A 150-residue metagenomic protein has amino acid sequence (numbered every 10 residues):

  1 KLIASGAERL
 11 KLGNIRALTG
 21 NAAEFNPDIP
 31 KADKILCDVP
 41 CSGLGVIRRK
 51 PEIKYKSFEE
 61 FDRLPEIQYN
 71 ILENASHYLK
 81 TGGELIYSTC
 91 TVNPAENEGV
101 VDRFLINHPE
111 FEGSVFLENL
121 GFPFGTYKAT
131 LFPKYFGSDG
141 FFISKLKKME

Functional and structural regions predicted by a protein language model:
K1-E150: S-adenosylmethionine
